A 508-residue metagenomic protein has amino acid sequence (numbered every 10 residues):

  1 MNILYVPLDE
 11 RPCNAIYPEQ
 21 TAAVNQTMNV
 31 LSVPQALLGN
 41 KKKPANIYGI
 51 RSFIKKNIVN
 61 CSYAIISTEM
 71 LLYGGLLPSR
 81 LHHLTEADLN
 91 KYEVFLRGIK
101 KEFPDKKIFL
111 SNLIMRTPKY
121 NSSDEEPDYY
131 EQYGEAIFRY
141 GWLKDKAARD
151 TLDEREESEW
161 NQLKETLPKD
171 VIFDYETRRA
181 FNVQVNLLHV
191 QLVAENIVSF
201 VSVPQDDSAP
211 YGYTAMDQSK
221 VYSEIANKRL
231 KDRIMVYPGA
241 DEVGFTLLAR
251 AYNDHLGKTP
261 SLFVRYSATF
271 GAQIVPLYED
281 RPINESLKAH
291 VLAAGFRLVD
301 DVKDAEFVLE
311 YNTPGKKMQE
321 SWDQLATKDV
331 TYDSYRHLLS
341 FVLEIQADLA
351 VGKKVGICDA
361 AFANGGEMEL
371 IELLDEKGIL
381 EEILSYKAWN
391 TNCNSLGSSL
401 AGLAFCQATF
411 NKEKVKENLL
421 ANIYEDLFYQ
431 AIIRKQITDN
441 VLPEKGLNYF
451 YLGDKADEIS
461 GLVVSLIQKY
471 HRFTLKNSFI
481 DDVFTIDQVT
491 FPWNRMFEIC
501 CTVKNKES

Functional and structural regions predicted by a protein language model:
M1-S508: An N-terminal assembly and electron-transfer interface module characteristic of large anaerobic redox and radical
